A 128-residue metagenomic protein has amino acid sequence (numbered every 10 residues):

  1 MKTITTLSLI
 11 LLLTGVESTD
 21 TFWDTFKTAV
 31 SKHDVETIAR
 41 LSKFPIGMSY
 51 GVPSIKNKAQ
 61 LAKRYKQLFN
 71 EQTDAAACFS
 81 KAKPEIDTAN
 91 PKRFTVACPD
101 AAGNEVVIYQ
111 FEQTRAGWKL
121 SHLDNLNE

Functional and structural regions predicted by a protein language model:
T3, L12-K32: Short, low-complexity N-terminal intrinsically disordered segments enriched in polar/charged residues
K32-D34, Q113-T114: A short, structured loop/turn motif at beta-sheet edges
D34-P45: Short, well-ordered alpha-helical segments enriched in acidic and aromatic residues
P45-I46, F69: Residue-level detector of secondary-structure transition/capping positions
G47-S54: A short gly/proline-enriched turn/hairpin at secondary-structure junctions
I55-R64: Internal interaction segment
R64-E128: Exposed beta-sheet edge and beta->alpha loop/turn motif
